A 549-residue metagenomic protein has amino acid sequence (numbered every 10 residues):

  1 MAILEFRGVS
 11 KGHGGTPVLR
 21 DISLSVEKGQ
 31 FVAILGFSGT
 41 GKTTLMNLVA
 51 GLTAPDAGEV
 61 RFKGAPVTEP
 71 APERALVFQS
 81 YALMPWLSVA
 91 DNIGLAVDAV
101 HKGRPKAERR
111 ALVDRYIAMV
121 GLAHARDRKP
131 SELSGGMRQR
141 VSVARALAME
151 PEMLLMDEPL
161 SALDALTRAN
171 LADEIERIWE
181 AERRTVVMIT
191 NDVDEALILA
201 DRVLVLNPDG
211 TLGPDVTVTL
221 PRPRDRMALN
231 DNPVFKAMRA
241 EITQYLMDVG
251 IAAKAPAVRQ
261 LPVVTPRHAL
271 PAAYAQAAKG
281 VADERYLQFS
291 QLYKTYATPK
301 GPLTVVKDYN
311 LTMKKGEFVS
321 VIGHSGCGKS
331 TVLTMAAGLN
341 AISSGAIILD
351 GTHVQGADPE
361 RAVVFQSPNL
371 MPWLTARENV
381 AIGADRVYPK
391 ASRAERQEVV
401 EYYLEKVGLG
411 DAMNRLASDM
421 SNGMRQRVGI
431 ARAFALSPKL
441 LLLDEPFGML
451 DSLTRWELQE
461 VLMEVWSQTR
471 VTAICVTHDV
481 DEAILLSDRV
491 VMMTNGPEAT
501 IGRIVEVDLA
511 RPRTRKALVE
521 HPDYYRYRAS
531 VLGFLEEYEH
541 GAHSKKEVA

Functional and structural regions predicted by a protein language model:
L35-F37, I322-H324: The feature captures the beta-strand-to-loop junction immediately N-terminal to the Walker
A50, A337: Helix-to-loop junction immediately C-terminal to a conserved catalytic motif
G58-E69, G345-A357: Conserved ABC transporter NBD signature motif
L87-A96, L374-G383: Short coil-to-helix segment of the ABC ATPase nucleotide-binding domain corresponding to the Q-loop/switch region
P105-A125, R177, A381, R393-A412 (+1 more regions): Conserved ABC ATPase "signature" region
R128, M149, R415, L436: Conserved signature/switch motifs of ABC ATPase nucleotide-binding domains
K129-L133, M137, L416-M420, M424: Conserved ABC ATPase signature
